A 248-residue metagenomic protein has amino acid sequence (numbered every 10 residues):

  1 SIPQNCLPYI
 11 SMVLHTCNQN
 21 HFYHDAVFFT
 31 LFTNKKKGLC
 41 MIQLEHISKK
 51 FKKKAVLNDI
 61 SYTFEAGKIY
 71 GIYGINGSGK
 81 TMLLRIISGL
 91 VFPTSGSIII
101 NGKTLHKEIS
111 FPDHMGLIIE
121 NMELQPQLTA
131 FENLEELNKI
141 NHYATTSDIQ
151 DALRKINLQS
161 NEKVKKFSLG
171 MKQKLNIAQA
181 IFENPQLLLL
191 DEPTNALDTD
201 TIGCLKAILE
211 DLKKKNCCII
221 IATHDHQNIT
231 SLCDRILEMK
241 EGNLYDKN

Functional and structural regions predicted by a protein language model:
Y73-I75: The feature captures the beta-strand-to-loop junction immediately N-terminal to the Walker
S88: Helix-to-loop junction immediately C-terminal to a conserved catalytic motif
G96-F111: Conserved ABC transporter NBD signature motif
N121, Q127-I140: Q-loop/switch helix immediately C-terminal to the Walker
L188-E192: Catalytic Walker B motif of ABC-type/P-loop ATPase nucleotide-binding domains
T223-H224: H-loop/switch region of ABC-family ATPase nucleotide-binding domains
